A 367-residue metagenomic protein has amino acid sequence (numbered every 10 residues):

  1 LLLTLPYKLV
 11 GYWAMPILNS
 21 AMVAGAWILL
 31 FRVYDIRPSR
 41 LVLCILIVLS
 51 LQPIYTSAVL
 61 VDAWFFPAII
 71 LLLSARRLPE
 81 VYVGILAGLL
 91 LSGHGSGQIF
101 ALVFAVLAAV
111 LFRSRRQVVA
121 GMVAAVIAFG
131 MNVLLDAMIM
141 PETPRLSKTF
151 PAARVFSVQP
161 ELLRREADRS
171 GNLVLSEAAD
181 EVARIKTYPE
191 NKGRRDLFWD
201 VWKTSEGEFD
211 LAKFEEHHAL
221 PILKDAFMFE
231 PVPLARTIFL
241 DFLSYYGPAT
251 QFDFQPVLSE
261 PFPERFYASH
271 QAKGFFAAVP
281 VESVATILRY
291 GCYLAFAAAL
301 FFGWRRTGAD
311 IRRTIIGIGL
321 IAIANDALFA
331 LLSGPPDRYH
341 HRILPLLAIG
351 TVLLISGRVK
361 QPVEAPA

Functional and structural regions predicted by a protein language model:
L1-G25: Loop-to-helix entry region of an early transmembrane alpha helix in multi-pass inner-membrane enzymes
L9-L18, T237-I318, A322: Membrane-interface anchor segments at the N-terminal boundary of transmembrane helices in multi-pass membrane enzymes
M15-A21, C44-L71, L89-V103, Y339-L344: Multi-pass, polyprenyl lipid-linked donor-dependent membrane glycosyltransferases
L30-S50, A63-P67, E80-Y82: Transmembrane-helix signature of polytopic, membrane-embedded enzymes that assemble or transfer cell-envelope glycans
L72-Y82, V110: Membrane-interface transmembrane helices that cradle and orient dolichyl/undecaprenyl
E80-H94, A124-G130: Membrane-interface alpha helices of multi-pass inner-membrane proteins
F100-F129, I349: Perimembrane helix-loop-helix junctions
E142-R265: Membrane-proximal stem/loop segments at transmembrane-domain junctions that anchor or position
